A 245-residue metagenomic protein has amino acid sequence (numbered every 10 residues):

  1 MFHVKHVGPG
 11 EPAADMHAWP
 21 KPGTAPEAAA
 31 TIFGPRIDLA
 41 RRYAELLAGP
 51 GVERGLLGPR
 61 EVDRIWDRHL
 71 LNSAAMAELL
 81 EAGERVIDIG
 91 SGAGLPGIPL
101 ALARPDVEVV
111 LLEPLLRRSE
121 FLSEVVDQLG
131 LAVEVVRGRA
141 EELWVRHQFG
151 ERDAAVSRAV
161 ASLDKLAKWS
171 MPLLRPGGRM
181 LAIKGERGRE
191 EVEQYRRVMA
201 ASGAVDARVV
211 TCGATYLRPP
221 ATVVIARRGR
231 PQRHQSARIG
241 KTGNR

Functional and structural regions predicted by a protein language model:
M1-I87, R117-A132: Class I SAM-dependent transferase core
M16-P20, A44-G49, G94-L95, G138 (+1 more regions): Short hydrophobic/aromatic-rich motifs at helix boundaries and adjacent loops
V62, L80, G97-P99, V192: Residue-level recognition of conserved structural "scaffold" positions that shape functional pockets and channels
S73, L95-I98: Acidic, metal-associated active-site segment
R85, G97, R104-R245: S-adenosylmethionine
I89-S91: Conserved beta-strand/loop positions that form the S-adenosyl-L-methionine
